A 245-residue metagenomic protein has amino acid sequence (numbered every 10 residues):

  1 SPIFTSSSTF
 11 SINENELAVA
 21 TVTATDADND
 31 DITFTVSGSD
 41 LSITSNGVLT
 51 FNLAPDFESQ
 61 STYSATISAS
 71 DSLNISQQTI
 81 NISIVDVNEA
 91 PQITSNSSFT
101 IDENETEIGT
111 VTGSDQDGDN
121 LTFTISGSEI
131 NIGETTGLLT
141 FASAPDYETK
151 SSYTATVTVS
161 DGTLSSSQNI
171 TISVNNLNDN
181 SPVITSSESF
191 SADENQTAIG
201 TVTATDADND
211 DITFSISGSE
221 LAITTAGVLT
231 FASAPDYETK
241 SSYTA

Functional and structural regions predicted by a protein language model:
S7-Q92, S97-V183, S187-A245: Acidic, turn/loop-rich segments in luminal/extracellular domains of secretory-pathway and cell-surface proteins
